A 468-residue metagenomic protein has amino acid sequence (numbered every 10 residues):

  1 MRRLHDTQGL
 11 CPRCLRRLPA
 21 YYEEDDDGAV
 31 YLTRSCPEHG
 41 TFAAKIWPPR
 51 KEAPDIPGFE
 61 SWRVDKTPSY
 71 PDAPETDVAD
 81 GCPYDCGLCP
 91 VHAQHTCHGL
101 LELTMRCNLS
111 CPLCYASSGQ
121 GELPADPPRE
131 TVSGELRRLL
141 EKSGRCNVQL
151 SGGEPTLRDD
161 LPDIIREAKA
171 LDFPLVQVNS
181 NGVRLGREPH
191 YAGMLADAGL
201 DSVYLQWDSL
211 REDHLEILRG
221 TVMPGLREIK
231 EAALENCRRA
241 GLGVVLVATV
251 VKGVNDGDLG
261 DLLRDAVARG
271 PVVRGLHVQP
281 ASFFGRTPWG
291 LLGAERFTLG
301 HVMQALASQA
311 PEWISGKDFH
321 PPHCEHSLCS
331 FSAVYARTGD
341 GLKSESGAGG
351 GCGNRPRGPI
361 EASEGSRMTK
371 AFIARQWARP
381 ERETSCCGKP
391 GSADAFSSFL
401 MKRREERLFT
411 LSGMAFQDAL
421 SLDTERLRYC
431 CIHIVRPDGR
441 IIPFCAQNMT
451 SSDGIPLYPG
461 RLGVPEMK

Functional and structural regions predicted by a protein language model:
M1-P74, V78, D85, S332-K468: Radical SAM enzyme core and accessory elements
R16, L200, L242, P311-E312 (+1 more regions): Short aromatic/hydrophobic-glycine micro-motifs
Y22-D25, W47, E122-A125, D159 (+5 more regions): Generic domain-boundary/flexible-linker signal
G28-P49, F59-S180, R184-M194: Conserved alpha-helical substructure of the radical SAM core
S117-E122, L210-D213, F283-F284: A short, flexible beta-alpha/helix-coil linker loop
S118-D126, E216-P224, L291-L292: Short glycine-enriched, charge-decorated loop/helix-capping segments at active-site entrances that position
S133-Q149, R158-P280: Radical SAM/AdoMet-radical enzyme domain recognition
P224-R227, R238-R403: Radical SAM enzyme [4Fe-4S]-AdoMet core and its adjacent flexible, acidic and glycine-rich loops/tails across
